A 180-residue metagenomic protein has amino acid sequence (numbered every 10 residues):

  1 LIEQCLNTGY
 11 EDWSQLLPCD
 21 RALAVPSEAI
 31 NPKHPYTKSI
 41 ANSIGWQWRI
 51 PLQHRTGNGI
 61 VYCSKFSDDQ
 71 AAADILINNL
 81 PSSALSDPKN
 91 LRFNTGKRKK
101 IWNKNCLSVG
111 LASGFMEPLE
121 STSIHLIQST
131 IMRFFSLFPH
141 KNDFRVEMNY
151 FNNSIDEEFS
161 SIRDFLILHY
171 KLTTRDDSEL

Functional and structural regions predicted by a protein language model:
L1-S83, I131: Predominantly flavin-linked oxidoreductase catalytic cores and closely associated redox partners
L23, K89, L107-V109: Hydrophobic/aromatic beta-strand patches that form the interior of the parallel beta-sheet core in alpha/beta enzyme
R49-I50, I101-L119: Short FAD-binding loop at a beta-strand-to-alpha-helix junction that anchors the flavin cofactor in diverse
H54-R55, C63-N90, P139-N149, N153-F159: Flavin-binding catalytic cores
D74, R98-N103: Single, function-defining residue in the core of a domain
R92-G96: Short, solvent-exposed loop/turn elements at beta->coil junctions and helix N-caps that rim active or binding pockets
F115-F135: A conserved FAD-binding loop/helix module that cradles the flavin
R133-L180: Active-site-proximal substrate-binding core of FAD-dependent oxidoreductases
